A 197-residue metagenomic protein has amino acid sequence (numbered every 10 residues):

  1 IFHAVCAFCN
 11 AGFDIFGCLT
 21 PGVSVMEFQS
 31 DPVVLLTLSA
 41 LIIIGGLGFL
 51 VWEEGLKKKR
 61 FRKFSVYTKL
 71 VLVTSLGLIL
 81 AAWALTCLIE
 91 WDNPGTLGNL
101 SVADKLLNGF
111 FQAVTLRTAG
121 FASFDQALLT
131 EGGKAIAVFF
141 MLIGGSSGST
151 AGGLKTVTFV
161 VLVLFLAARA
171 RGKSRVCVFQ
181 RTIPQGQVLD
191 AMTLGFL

Functional and structural regions predicted by a protein language model:
I1-L197: Membrane-proximal intracellular helices of multi-pass ion channels
